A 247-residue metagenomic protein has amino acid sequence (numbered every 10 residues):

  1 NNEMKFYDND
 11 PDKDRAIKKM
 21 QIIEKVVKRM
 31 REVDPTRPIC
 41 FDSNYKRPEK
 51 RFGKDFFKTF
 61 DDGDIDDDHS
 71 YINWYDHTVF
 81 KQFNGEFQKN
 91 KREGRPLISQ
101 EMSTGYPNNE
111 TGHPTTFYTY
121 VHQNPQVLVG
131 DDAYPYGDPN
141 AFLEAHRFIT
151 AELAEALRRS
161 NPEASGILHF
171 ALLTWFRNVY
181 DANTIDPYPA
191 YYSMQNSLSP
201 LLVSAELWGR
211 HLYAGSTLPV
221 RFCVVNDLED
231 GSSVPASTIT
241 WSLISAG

Functional and structural regions predicted by a protein language model:
N1-D186: Substrate-binding/catalytic cleft of secreted carbohydrate-active enzymes, primarily glycoside hydrolases
V26-V27, N196-L198, L228-E229: Intrinsically disordered, low-complexity segments enriched in polar/charged residues with Gly/Pro, especially when
Y75, K89, Y213-A214, G231-S233: Short glycine/serine/proline-enriched coil/turn segments at secondary-structure junctions
W175, T184, A190, S242-A246: Localized sequence-composition bias
Y188-V203: Proline/serine/threonine-rich low-complexity linkers at boundaries of modular beta-sandwich domains
L207-L212: Short beta-strand segments of immunoglobulin-like
G215-G247: Beta-strand-rich binding/interaction modules
